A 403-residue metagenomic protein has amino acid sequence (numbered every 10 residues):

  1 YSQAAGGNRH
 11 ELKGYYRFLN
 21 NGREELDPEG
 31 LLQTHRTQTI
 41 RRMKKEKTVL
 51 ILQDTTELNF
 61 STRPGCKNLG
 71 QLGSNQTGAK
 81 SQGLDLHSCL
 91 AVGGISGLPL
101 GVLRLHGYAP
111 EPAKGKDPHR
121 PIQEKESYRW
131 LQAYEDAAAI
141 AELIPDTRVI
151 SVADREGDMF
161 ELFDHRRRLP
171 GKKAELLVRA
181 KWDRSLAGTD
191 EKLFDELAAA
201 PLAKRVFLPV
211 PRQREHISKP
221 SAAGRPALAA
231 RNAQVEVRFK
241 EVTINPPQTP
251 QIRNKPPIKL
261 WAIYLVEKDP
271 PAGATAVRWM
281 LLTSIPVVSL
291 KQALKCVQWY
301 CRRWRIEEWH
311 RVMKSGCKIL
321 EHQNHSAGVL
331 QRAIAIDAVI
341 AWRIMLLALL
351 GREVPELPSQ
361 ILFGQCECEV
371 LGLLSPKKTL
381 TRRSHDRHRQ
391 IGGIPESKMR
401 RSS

Functional and structural regions predicted by a protein language model:
Y1-D85, L90-S403: Single, function-defining residue in the core of a domain
